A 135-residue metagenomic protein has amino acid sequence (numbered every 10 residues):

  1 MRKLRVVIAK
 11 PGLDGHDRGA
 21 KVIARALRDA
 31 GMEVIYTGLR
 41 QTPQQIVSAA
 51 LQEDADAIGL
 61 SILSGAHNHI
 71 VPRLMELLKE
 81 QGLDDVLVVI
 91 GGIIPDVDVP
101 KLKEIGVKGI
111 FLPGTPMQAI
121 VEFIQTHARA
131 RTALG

Functional and structural regions predicted by a protein language model:
M1-K3, L83: Short, flexible coil/linker segments at domain boundaries that flank nucleotide/cofactor-interacting
A9-L13: N-terminal pre-triad scaffold of radical SAM enzymes
A20-Q125, A130: Cofactor-cradling patches in redox/metallo enzymes
L134-G135: CheY-like receiver
